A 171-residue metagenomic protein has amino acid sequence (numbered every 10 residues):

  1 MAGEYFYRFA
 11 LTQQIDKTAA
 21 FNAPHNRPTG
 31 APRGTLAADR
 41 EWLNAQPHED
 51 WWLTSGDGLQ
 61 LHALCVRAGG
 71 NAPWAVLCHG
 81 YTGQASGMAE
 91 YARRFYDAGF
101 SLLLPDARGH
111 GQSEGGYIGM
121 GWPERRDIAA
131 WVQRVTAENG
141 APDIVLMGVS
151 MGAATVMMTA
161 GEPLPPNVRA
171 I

Functional and structural regions predicted by a protein language model:
M1-W52: An N-terminal hydrophobic leader/cap segment in hydrolases
G56-R67: A short loop-to-beta-strand scaffold at the N-terminal edge of the catalytic core in hydrolase folds
A72-G80: Short beta-strand element of the alpha/beta-hydrolase
T82-E90, L102: Serine-hydrolase catalytic-loop signature spanning alpha/beta hydrolases and amidase-signature enzymes
S86-A89, Q112-G119, M147-V149: Active-site lumenal/periplasmic loops and adjacent helix-entry segments of GT-C-fold, multi-pass membrane
A92-E114: Conserved alpha/beta-hydrolase
I118-N139: Alpha/beta-hydrolase active-site loop
Q133-E138, P142-I171: Primarily recognizes the serine-hydrolase "nucleophile elbow" in alpha/beta-hydrolase and SGNH/GDSL folds
